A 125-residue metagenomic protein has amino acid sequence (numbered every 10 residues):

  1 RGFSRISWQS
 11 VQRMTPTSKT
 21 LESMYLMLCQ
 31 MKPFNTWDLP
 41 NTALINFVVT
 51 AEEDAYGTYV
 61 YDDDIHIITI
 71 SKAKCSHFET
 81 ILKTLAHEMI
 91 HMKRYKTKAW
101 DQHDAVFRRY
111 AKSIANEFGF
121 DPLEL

Functional and structural regions predicted by a protein language model:
R1-K83, M92-L125: Active-site-proximal or metal-binding-adjacent scaffold patches in catalytic folds
E88: Walker B catalytic acidic pair
